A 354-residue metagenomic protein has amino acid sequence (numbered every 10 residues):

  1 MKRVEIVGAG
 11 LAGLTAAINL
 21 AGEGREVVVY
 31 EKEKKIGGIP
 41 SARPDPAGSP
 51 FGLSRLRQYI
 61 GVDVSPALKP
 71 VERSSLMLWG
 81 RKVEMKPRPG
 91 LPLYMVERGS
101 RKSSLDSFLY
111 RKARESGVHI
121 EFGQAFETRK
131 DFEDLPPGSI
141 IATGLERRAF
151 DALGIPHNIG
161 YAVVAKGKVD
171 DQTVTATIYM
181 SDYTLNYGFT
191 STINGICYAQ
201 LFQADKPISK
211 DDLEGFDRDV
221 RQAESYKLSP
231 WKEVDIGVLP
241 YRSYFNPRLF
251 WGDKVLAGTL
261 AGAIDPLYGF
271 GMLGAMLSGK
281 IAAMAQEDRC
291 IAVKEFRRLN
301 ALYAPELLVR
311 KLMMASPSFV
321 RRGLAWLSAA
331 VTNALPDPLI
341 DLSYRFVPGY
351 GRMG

Functional and structural regions predicted by a protein language model:
M1-A12: Beta1/beta-strand and adjacent pyrophosphate-binding region of the FAD-binding site in flavoprotein oxidoreductases
A9, A21-R43: Glycine-rich FAD pyrophosphate-binding loop
A9, N19, S103, S107-S229 (+2 more regions): Predominantly flavin-linked oxidoreductase catalytic cores and closely associated redox partners
I36-G80: N-terminal FAD cofactor-binding segment of flavoenzymes
A47-F51, P87-R111, K206-D211: Short beta-strand to alpha-helix junction loop
P70, I208-A283, E287-I291: FAD/FMN-dependent oxidoreductases across multiple families
W231, F250, Y268, M284-R322: Active-site-proximal substrate-binding core of FAD-dependent oxidoreductases
R310-G354: C-terminal auxiliary extensions adjacent to catalytic cores
